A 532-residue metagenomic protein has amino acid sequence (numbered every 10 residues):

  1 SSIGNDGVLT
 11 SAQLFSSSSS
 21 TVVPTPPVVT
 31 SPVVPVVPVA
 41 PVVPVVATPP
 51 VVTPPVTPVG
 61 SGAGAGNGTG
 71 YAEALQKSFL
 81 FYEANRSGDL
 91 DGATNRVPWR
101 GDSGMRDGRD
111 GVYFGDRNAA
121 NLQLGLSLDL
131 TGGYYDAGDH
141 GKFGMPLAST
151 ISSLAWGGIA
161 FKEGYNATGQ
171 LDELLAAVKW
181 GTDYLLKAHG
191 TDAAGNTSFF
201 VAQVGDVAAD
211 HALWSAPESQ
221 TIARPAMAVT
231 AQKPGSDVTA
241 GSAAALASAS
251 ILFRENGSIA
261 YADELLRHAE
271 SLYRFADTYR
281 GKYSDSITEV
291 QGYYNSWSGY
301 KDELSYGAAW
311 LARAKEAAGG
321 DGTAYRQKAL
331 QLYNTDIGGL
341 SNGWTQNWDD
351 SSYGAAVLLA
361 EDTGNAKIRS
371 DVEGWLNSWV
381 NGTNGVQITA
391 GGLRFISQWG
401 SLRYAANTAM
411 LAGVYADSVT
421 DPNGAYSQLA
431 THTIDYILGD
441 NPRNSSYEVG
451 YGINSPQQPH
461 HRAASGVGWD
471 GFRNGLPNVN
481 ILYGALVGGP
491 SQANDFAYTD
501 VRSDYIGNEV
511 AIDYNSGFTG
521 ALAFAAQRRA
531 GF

Functional and structural regions predicted by a protein language model:
S1-A65: Long, low-complexity, Gly/Thr
V59-S153, G157, A202-G241, A245 (+6 more regions): Aromatic (Trp/Tyr) and acidic
K77, F81, T168-G169, Y184: Long, compositionally biased, intrinsically disordered segments
K77, W180, E264, H268-S271 (+2 more regions): A non-catalytic, amphipathic alpha-helix used as a structural packing/dimerization or gating element in enzyme scaffolds
W156-W180, I222-T230, S248-L266: Short coil/linker segments at helix-helix boundaries
A177-G195: Carboxylate/His-rich catalytic cores and anion/metal-binding grooves
E270-R274, G281: Hydrophobic, small-residue-rich alpha-helical packing segments that form membrane-like cores
D285-S296, N342-Q346, I388-Q398: Acidic, Ser/Thr-rich low-complexity linear motifs
